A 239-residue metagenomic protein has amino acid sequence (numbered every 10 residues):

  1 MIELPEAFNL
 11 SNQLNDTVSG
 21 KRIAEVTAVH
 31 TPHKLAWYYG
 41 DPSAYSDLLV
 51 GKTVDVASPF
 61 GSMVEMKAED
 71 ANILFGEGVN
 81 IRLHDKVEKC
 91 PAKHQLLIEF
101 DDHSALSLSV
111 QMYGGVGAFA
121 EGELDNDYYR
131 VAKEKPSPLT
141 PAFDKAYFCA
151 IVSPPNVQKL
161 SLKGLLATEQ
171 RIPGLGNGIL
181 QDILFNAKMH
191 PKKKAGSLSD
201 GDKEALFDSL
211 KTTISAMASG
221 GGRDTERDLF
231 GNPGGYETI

Functional and structural regions predicted by a protein language model:
M1-F119, N126: Gly/Gly-Pro- and Ser/Thr-rich, intrinsically disordered tail segments characteristic of DNA damage-repair and tolerance
I2, E6, T140, D202: Catalytic cores of large soluble enzymes that bind and process phosphate-bearing ligands
A24-A44, V152-I239: Basic, nucleic-acid-binding surfaces and adjacent catalytic neighborhoods in DNA/RNA-processing proteins
K52-G61, K86-E88, S109, Y113 (+6 more regions): Short, surface-exposed, charge-dense and proline/glycine-enriched linear segments
E69-N186, G201: Phosphate/anion-contacting hairpin/loop surfaces
